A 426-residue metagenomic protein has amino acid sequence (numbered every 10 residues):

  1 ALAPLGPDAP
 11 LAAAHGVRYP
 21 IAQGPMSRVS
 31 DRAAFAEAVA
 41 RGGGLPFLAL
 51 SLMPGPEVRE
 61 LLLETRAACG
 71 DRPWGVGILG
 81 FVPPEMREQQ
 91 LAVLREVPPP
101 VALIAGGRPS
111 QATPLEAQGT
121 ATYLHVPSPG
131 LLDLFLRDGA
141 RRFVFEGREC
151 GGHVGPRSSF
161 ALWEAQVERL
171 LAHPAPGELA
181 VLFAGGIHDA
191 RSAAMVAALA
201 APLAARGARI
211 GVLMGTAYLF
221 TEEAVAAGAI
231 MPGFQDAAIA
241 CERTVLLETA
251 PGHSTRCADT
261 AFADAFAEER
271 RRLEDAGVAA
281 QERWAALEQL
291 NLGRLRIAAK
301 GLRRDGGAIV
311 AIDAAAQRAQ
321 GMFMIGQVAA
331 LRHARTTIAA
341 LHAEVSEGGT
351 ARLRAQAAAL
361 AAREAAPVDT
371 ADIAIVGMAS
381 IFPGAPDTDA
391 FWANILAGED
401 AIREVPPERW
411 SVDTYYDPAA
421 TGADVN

Functional and structural regions predicted by a protein language model:
A1-E178: Active-site entrance/lid segments in N-terminal catalytic domains of soluble metabolic enzymes
A1-G6, S158-S159, W163, V167-P176 (+1 more regions): Conserved active-site-proximal phosphate/metal-binding subdomains
Q23, V39, V76, F143 (+4 more regions): Conserved small-residue
M26-V29, P109, C150, L219 (+3 more regions): Short, glycine-/Ser/Thr-/acidic-enriched flexible segments
A112, H153, T221-E222, P383-P386 (+1 more regions): Short helix/loop capping segments that flank catalytic or ligand/cofactor-binding pockets
S128, D189, D387-T388: Alpha-helix N-cap recognition
V181-G185, G377: Catalytic cores of DNA base-excision repair glycosylases
A358, A362-N426: ACP-dependent fatty acid/polyketide chain-elongation machinery
